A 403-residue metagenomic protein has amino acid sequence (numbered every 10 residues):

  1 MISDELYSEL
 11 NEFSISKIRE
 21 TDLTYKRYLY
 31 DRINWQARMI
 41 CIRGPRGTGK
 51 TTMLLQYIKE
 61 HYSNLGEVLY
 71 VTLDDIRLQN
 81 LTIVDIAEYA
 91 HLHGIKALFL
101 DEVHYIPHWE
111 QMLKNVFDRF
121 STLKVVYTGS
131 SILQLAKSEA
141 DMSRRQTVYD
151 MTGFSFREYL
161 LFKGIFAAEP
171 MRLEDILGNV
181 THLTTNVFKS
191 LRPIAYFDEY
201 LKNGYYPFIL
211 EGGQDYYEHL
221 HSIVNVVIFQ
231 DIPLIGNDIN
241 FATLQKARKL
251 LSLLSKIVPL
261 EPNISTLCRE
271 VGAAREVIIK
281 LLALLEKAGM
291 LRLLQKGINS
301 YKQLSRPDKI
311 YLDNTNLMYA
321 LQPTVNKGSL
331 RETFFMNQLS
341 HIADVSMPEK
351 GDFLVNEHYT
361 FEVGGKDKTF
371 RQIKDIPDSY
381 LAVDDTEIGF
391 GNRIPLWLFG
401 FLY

Functional and structural regions predicted by a protein language model:
M1-L23, I33, Q56, E60 (+3 more regions): A cross-kingdom feature that marks ATP-driven nucleic-acid transaction machinery
I2-I15, F166-T315: Interdomain hinge/linker elements that couple catalytic modules in large macromolecular machines
I42: Hydrophobic anchor at the beta1->P-loop junction of P-loop NTPases
R46-G47: Walker A (P-loop) phosphate-binding loop of P-loop NTPases
K50-T51: Conserved lysine of the Walker
L65-A97: Short glycine-rich substrate-engagement loop in P-loop NTPases that contacts/grips substrate
F99, K124-S130, D150: Structural recognition of the conserved hydrophobic beta-strand(s) that form the central parallel beta-sheet of P-loop
L133-V148, F162-G164: Short regulatory helix/loop adjacent to the ATP-binding pocket of P-loop NTPases
